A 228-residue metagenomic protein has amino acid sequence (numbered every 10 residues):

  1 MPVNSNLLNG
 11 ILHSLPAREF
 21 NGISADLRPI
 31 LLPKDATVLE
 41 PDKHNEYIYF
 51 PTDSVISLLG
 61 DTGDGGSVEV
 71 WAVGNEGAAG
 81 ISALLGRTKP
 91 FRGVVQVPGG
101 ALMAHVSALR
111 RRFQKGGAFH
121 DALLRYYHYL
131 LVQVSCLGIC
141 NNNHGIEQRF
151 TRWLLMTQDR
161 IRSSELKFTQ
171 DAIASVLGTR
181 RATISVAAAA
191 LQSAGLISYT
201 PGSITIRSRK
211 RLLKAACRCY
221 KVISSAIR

Functional and structural regions predicted by a protein language model:
M1-P33, A78-A79, A83-L85, K115: Cyclic nucleotide-binding regulatory module and flanking cytosolic helices
L12, I48, V70, A101-L102 (+3 more regions): A residue-level structural signature of the nucleotidyltransferase/glycosyltransferase Rossmann-like core
L31, G63-V70: Short alpha-helix-to-loop micro-motif enriched in aromatics/charged/Gly
D35, E46-L59, G63-D64, G74-E76 (+1 more regions): Glycine- and acidic-residue-biased ligand/ion/polar-headgroup-sensing regions
V38-K43: Short phosphate-coordinating micro-motif centered on Lys-Gly-acidic
E69-H128, V132, C136: Cyclic-nucleotide recognition modules
V97-P98, F113-T179: Polybasic "coupling" helices that flank or enter modular domains
M156-R228: Phosphate-/nucleic-acid-contacting segments
